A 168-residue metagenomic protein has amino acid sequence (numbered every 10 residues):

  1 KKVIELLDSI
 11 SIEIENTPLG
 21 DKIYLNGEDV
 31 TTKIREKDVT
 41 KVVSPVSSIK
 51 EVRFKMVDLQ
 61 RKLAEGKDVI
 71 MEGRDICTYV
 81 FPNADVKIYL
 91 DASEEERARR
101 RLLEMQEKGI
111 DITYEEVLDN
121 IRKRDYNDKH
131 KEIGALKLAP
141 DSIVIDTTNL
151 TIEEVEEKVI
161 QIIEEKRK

Functional and structural regions predicted by a protein language model:
K1-E36: N-terminal phosphate/diphosphate-binding loop that engages ATP/GTP or pyrophosphate donors across diverse enzyme folds
K1-E5, E15-G20, Q106-E115, R167-K168: Short, glycine- and charge-enriched coil/turn segments that flank and shape catalytic ligand pockets
E5-D8, K41, F54, D58-K62 (+8 more regions): Solvent-exposed alpha-helical segments within well-ordered globular domains of core cellular machineries
E15-T17, Q60-K67, R74, N83 (+1 more regions): Small-molecule kinase domains that catalyze NTP-dependent phosphoryl transfer to phosphate-bearing small molecules
Y24-L25, K41, I143-V144: Short, aliphatic-rich beta-strand segments
T31-T40, S48-K108: ATP-dependent NMP and nucleoside kinases share a basic, alpha-helical "lid"
I76, K87-E96, R101-E104, K137 (+3 more regions): Glycine-rich phosphate-binding loops of nucleotide-dependent enzymes
